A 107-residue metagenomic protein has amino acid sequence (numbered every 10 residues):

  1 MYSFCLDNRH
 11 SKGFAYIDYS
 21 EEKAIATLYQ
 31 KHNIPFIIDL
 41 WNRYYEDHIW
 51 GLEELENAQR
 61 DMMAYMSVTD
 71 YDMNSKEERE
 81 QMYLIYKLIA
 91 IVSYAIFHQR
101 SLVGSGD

Functional and structural regions predicted by a protein language model:
M1-D107: Acidic (Asp/Glu-rich) sequence patches and key acidic residues that form negatively charged surfaces used
